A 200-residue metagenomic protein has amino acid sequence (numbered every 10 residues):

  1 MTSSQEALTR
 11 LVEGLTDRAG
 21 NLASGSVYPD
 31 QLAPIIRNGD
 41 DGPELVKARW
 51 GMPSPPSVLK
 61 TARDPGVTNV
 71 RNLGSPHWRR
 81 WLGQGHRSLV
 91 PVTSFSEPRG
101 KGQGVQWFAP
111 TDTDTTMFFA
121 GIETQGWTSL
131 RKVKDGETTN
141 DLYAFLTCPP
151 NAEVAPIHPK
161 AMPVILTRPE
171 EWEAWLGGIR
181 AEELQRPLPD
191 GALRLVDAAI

Functional and structural regions predicted by a protein language model:
M1-I200: Short linear sequence motif anchored by a di-proline
